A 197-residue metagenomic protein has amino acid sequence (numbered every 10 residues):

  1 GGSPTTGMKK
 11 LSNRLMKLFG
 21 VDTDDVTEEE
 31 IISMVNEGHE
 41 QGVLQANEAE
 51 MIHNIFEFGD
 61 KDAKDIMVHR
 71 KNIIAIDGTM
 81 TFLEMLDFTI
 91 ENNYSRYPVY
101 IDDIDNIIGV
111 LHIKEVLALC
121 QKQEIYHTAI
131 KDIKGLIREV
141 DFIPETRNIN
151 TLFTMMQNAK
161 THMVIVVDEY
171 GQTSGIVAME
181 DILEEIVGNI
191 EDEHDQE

Functional and structural regions predicted by a protein language model:
G1-K17: Short hydrophobic helices that act as membrane-entry/anchoring signals
V21-E197: Soluble cytosolic regulatory domains appended to membrane proteins
